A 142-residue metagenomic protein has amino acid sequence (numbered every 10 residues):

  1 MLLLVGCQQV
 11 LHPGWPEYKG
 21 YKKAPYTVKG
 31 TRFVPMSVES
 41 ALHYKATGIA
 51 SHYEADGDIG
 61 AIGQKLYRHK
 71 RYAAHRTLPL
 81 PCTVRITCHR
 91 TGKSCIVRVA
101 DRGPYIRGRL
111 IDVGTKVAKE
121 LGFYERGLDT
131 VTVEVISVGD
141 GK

Functional and structural regions predicted by a protein language model:
M1-C7: Sec-dependent bacterial lipoprotein signal peptides
C7-K142: Secreted/periplasmic proteins
